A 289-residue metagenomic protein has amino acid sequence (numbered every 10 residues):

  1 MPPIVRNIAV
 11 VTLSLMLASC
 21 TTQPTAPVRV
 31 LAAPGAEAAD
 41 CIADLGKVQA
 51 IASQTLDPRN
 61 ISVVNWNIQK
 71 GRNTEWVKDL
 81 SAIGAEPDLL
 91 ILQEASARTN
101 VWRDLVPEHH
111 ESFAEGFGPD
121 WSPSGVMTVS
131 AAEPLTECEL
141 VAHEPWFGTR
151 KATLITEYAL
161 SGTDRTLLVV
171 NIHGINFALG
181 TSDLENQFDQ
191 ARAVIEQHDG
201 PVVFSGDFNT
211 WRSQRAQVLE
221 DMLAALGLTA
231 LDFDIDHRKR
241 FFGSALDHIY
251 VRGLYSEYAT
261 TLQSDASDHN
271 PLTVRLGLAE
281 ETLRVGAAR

Functional and structural regions predicted by a protein language model:
M1-A9: Bacterial N-terminal signal peptides that target proteins for export
L17-S19: C-terminal motif of bacterial Sec signal peptides marking the signal peptidase cleavage site
T21-A50, E157, A193-V202, F208-R289: Metal-dependent phosphoester-hydrolase catalytic domains
V30-A50, L89, Q93-T166, L262-Q263: Structured beta-strand-rich core segments of catalytic domains in phosphoester-bond hydrolases
A38, Q54, N60-W76, F117-G118 (+2 more regions): Acidic/histidine-rich helix-loop elements that form or flank divalent-metal/phosphate-binding sites at the catalytic
I61-I68, D79-W102, L168-I172, A191-A216 (+3 more regions): Active-site beta-strand/loop signature of hydrolases that rely on acidic residues for catalysis
S161-S182: Metal-dependent phosphoester/phosphodiester hydrolase catalytic core
T181-A193: Alpha-helical scaffold elements lining the catalytic groove of polysaccharide deacetylases
